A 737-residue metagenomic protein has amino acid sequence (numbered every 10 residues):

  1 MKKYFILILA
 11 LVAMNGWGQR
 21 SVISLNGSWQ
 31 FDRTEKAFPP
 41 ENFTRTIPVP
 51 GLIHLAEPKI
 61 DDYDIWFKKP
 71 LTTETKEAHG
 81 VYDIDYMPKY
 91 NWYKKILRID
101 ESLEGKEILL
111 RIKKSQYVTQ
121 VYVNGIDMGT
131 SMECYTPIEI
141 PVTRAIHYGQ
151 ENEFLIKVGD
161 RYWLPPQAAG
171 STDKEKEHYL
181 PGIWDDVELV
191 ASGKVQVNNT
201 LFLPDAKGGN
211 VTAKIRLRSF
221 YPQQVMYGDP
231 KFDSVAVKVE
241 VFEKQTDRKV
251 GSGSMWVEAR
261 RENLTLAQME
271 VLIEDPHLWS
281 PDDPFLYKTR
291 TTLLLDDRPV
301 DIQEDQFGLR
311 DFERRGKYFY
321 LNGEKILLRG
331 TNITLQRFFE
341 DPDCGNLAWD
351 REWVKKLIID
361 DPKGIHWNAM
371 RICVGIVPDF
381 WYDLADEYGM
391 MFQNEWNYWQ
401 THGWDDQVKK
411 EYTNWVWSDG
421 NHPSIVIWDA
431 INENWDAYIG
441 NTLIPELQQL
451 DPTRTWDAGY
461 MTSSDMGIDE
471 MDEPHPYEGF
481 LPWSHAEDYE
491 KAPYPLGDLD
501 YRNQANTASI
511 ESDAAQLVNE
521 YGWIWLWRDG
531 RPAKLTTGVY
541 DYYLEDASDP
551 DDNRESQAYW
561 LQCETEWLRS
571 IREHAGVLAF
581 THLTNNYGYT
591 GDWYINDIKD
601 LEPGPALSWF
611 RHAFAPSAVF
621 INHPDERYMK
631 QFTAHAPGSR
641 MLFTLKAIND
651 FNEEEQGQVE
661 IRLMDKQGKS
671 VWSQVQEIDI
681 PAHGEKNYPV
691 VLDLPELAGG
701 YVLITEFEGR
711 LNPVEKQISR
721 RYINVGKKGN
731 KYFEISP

Functional and structural regions predicted by a protein language model:
Q19-R111, Q167-K176, L180-I183, L583-N586 (+1 more regions): Extended carbohydrate-recognition surfaces in non-catalytic/accessory domains of CAZymes and lectin-like proteins
S21-P39, P88, S115, Y179-G182 (+5 more regions): Substrate-binding clefts and catalytic carboxylate motifs of secreted carbohydrate-active enzymes
F31-K36, D83-V197, F220-Y221, R248 (+4 more regions): Accessory beta-strand-rich segments of carbohydrate-active enzymes
E57-I99, L103-I112, Q116-V123, G129-M132 (+11 more regions): Active-site-adjacent substrate/metal-binding segments within catalytic domains of carbohydrate-active enzymes
V121-V123, N210-W256, R640-D679, K686-V690 (+1 more regions): Beta-strand-rich binding/interaction modules
H147-E151, F220-E313, T705: Extended acidic/polar, glycine-enriched regions that form or flank non-catalytic beta-rich accessory modules
D283-P284, T291-Q303, G657, P695-P737: Terminal connector regions
V354-L357, A369-K599: Substrate-binding/catalytic cleft of secreted carbohydrate-active enzymes, primarily glycoside hydrolases
